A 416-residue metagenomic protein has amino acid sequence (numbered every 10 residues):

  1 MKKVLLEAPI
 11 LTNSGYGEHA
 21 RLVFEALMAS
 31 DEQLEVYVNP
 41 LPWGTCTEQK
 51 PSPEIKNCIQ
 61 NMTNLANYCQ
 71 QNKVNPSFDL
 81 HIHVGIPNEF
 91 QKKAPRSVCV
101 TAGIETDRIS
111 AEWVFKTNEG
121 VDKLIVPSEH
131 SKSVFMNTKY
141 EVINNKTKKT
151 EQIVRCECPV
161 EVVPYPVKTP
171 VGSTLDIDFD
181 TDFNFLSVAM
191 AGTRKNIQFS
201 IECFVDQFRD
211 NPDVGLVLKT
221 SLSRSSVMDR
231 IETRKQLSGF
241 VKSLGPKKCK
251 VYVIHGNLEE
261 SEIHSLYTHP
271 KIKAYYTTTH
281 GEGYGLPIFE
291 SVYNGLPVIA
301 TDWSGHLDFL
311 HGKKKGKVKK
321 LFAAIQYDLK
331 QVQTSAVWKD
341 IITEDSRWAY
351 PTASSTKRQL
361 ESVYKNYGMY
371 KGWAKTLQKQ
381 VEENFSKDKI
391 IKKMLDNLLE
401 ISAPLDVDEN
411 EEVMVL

Functional and structural regions predicted by a protein language model:
M1-F78, G215, K392, L416: N-terminal pre-catalytic "stem/leader" segment of glycosyltransferase-like enzymes
L5, V171, I177-K195, I201-F204 (+1 more regions): Conserved donor-binding/catalytic core segment of Leloir-type glycosyltransferases
L5-E7, T45-V134: Extended catalytic core of nucleotide-activated donor transferases of GT-like folds
D122-G172: Donor nucleotide-sugar binding/catalytic pocket of nucleotide-sugar-dependent glycosyltransferases
V227-T268, K273: Nucleotide-activated donor-binding/catalytic signature segment of Leloir-type glycosyltransferases, i.e., the conserved
S265-G283, Y293-L296: Acidic donor-binding loop of glycosyltransferase active sites
P297-A300, L310-H311, K317-A324: Short hydrophobic beta-strand element within catalytic cores of glycosyltransferases and related nucleotide-activated
R347-S355, K365-D396: A charged, aromatic-enriched C-terminal amphipathic alpha-helix characteristic of glycosyltransferases across folds
